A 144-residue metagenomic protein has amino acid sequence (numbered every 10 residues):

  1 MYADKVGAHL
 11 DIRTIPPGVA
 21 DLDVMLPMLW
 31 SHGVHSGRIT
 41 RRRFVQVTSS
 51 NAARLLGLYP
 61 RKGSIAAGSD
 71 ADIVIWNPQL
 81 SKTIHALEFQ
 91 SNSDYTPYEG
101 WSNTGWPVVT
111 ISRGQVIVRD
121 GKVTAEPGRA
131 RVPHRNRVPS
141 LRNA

Functional and structural regions predicted by a protein language model:
M1-L80: His/Asp/Glu-enriched, well-ordered alpha-helical/loop segment that forms or immediately abuts the divalent-metal
D4-P17, A67-P133: C-terminal cap of metal-dependent C-N hydrolases
P27-G37, S102-Q115, A144: Low-complexity, flexible helical/coil segments
V132-A144: Short, solvent-exposed cationic patches
